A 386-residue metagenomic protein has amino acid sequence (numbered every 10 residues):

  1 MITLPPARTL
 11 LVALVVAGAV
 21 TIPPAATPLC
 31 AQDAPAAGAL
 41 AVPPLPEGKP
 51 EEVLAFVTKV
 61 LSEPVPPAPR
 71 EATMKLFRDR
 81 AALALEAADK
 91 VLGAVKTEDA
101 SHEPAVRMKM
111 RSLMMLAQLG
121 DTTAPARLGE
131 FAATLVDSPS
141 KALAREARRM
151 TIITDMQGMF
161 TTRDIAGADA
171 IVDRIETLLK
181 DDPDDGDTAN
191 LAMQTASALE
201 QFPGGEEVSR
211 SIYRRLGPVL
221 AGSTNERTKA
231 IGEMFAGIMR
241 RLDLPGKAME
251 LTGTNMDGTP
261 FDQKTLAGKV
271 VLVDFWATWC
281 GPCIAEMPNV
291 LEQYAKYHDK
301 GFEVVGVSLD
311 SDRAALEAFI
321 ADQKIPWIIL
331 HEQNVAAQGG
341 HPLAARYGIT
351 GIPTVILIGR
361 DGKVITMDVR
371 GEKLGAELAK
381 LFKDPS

Functional and structural regions predicted by a protein language model:
L11-P24: Bacterial N-terminal signal peptides
Q32-D89, E98, E103: N-terminal leader/linker segments that initiate helical-solenoid repeat arrays
G48-P67, A100-M115, L143-M159, T188-A198: Amphipathic alpha-helical repeat scaffolds of TPR domains
A87, V91, T123-V136, I165-L179 (+2 more regions): Alpha-helical repeat scaffolds
E200-T254, K264-A267, A318-A321: N-proximal helix/coil linker or "cap" segments that precede and/or mark the start of modular domains
F261-G281, V290: Short active-site neighborhood of thiol/selenol oxidoreductases, capturing the structured segment around
A285-K324, N334-A344: Structural microenvironment flanking redox-active thiols in thiol-disulfide oxidoreductases
A321-I325, E332-K380: Thiol/disulfide oxidoreductase modules built on the thioredoxin-like
